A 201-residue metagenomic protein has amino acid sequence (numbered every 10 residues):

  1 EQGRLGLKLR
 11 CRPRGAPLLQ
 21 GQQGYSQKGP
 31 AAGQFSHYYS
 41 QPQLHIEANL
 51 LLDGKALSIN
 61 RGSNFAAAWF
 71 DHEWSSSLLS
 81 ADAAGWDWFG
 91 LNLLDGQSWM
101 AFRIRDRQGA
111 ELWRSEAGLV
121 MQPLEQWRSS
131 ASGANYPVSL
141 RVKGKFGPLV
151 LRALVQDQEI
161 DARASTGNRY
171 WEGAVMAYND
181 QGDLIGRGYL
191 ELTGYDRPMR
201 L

Functional and structural regions predicted by a protein language model:
E1-L201: Structured soluble/peripheral alpha/beta segments that form catalytic or ligand/cofactor-binding pockets
